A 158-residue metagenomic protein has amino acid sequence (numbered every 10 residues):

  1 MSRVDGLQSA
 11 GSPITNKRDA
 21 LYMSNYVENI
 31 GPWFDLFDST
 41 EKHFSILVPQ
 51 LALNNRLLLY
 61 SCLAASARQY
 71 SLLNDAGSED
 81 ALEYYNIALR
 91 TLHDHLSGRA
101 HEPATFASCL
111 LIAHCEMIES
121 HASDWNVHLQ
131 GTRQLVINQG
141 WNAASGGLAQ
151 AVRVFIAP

Functional and structural regions predicted by a protein language model:
M1-A100, S123-P158: Intrinsically disordered, low-complexity activation-like regions
C109-E119: Conserved beta-ketoacyl condensing-enzyme motif
